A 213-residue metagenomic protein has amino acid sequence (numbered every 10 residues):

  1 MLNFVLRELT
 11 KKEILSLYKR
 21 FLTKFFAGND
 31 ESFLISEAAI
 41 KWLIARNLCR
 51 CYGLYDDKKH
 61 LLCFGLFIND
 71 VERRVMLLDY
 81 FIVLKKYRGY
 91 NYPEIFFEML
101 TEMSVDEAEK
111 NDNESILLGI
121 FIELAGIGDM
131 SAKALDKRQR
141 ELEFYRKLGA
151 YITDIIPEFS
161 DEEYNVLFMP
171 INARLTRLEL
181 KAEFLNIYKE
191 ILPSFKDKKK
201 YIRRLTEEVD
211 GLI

Functional and structural regions predicted by a protein language model:
M1-A39, Y55: Short amphipathic alpha-helix that is part of the acyltransferase structural core
M1-L2, E109-I213: Terminal substrate-recognition subdomain of acyl/acetyltransferases
E8, H60-L61, Y151-I152: Residue-level detector of beta-propeller blades
K41-G53, C63: A short helix-loop-beta-strand connector motif used in the catalytic cores of GNAT acetyltransferases and, in some
G53, K59-N69, V75-I82: Conserved beta-strand in the GNAT
D70-L78, R88, E114-L118: A conserved beta-turn-beta hairpin within the catalytic core of GNAT-like acetyltransferases that forms part
V71, K85, G128: Feature marks short, surface-exposed loop/turn motifs that line or immediately flank catalytic pockets and channel
V83, G89-A108: Conserved acetyl-CoA-binding loop-helix of GNAT-fold acetyltransferases
